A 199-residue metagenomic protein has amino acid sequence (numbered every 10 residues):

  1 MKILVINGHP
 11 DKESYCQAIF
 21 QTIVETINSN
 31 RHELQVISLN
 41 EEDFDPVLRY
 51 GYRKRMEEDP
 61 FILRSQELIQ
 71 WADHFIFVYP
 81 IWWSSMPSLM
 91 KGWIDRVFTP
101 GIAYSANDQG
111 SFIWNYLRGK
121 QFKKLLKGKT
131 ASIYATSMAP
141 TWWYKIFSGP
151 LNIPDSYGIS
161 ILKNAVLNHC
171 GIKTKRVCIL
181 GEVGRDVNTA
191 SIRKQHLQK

Functional and structural regions predicted by a protein language model:
M1-H32, N40: N-terminal beta1-alpha1 ligand-phosphate binding loop
K2, V24, E33-Q35, T130-A131 (+1 more regions): Residues at the starts of beta-strands that form the adenosine-phosphate
E13-S14, D45, S84-P87, T141-W143 (+1 more regions): Short catalytic/ligand-binding loop motif for oxyanion handling, primarily in non-cytosolic enzymes, centered on
Y15-I19, L89-M90, T189-R193: Residues at alpha-helix caps and immediate loop-helix transition turns in enzyme cores, especially N- and C-cap
N28, W143-K199: Glycine-rich phosphate/pyrophosphate-binding loop and the adjoining helix
H32-D43, C178-G181: A short beta-strand-loop structural module common to alpha/beta enzyme folds
L39-E58, A190: N-terminal beta-loop-helix "entrance" segment that forms/cooperates in small-molecule cofactor or anionic ligand
E57-S160: Helix-loop-strand module that forms the ligand-binding subsite of alpha/beta enzymes
